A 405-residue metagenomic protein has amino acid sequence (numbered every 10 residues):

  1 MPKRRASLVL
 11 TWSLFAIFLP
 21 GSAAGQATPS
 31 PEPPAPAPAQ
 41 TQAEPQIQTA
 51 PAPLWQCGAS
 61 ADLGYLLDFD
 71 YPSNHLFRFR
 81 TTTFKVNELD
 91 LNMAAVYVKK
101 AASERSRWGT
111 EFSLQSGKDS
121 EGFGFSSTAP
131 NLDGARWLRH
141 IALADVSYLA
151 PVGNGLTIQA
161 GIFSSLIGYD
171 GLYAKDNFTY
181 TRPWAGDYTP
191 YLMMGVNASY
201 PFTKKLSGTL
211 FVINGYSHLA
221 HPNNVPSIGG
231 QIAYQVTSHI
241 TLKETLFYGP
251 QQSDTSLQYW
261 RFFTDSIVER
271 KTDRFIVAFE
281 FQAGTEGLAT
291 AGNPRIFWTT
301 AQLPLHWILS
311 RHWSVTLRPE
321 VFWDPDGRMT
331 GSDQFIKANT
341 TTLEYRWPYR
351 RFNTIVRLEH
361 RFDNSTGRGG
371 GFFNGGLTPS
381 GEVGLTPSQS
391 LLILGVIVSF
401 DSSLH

Functional and structural regions predicted by a protein language model:
M1-E44, S403-H405: Cleavable N-terminal export/targeting peptides
T49-S73, R78-G215, N224-P226, A233-T241 (+3 more regions): Outer membrane beta-barrel
Y65-S73, K118-G124, L166-D170, Y216-A220 (+7 more regions): Gram-negative outer-membrane beta-barrel proteins
T83-E88, N131-L138, A185-Y188, L219-V225 (+5 more regions): Replace "Gram-negative outer membrane beta-barrel proteins" with "bacterial and organellar outer membrane beta-barrel
A95-Y97, D145-Y148, N197, Q231-A233 (+5 more regions): Outer-membrane beta-barrel architecture
T203-S207, V225, G230-N339, Y345: Detector for outer-membrane/organellar transmembrane beta-barrel domains, recognizing the amphipathic beta-strand
W347, T386-H405: Outer-membrane beta-barrel "beta-signal"
Y349-L385, S402: C-terminal beta-signal and adjacent terminal beta-strands/loops of Gram-negative outer-membrane beta-barrel proteins
